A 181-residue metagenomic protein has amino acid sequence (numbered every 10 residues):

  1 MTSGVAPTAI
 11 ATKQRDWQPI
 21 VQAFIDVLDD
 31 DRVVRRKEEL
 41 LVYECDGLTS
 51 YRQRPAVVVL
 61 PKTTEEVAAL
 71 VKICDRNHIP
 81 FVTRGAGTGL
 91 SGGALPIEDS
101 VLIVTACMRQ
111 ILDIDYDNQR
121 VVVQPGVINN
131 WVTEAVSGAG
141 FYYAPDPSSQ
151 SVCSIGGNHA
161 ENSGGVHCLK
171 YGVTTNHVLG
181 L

Functional and structural regions predicted by a protein language model:
M1-G47, R76-I79: N-terminal accessory segments
V21, E39, G92-A94, Q119: N-terminal beta-alpha lobe that positions the nucleotide/phosphoryl donor in ATP/NTP-coupled carboxylate activation
F24, S50-F81, D99, T105-P147 (+2 more regions): N-terminal glycine-rich flavin-associated loop
D29, I97-D99: Short glycine/proline-enriched coil/turn segments at helix->beta-strand junctions
E44-D46, L90, C107-R109: A generic local structural motif
R84: Conserved PLP cofactor-binding pocket of PLP-dependent enzymes
V152-S154: Beta-rich nucleic-acid/ligand-interaction surfaces
